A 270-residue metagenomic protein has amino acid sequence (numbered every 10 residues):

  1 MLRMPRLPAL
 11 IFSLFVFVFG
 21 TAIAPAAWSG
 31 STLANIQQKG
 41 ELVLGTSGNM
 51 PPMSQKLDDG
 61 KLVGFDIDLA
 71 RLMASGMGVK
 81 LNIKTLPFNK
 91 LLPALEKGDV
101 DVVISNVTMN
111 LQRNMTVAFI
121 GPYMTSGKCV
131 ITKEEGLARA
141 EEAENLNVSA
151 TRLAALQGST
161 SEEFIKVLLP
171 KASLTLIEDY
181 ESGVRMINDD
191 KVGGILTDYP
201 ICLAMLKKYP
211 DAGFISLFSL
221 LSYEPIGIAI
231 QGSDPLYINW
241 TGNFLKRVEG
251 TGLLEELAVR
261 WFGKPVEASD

Functional and structural regions predicted by a protein language model:
S29-N106, M115: Extracytoplasmic small-molecule ligand-binding "clamshell" domains of the periplasmic binding protein/Venus flytrap
G30, T160-I177, F214-S216, N243-D270: Ligand-binding clefts/hinges and TM-proximal coupling segments of bilobed small-molecule sensing domains
G45-M50, K84-N89, G98, V102-N110 (+6 more regions): Beta->alpha turn/N-cap motifs
I67, I83-P93, R139-A140, T175-D189 (+1 more regions): Short helix-initiation/N-cap motifs at beta->coil->alpha
V107-M115, F164-V167, N188, G193-S222: A ligand-binding cleft/hinge motif common to bilobed small-molecule-binding domains
T125-C129, Y199, L203-K246, F262-D270: Periplasmic-binding protein-like
K133-T151: Flexible hinge/capping segments at coil-to-helix
